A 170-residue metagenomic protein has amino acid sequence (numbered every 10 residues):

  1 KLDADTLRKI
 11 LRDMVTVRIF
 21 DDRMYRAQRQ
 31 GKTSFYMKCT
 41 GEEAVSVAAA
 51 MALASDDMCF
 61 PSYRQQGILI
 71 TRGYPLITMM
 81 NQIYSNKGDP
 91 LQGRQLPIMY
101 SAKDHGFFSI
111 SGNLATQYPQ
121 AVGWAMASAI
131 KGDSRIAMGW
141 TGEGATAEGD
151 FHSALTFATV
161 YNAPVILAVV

Functional and structural regions predicted by a protein language model:
K1-L2: Charged, compositionally biased N-terminal leader segments and the immediate start of the first structured element
I19-D22, R26-Y161: Cofactor-binding active-site loop characterized by glycine-rich and histidine/acidic residues
Y161-V170: A short, conserved beta-to-alpha structural element at the edge of catalytic cores that scaffolds binding
